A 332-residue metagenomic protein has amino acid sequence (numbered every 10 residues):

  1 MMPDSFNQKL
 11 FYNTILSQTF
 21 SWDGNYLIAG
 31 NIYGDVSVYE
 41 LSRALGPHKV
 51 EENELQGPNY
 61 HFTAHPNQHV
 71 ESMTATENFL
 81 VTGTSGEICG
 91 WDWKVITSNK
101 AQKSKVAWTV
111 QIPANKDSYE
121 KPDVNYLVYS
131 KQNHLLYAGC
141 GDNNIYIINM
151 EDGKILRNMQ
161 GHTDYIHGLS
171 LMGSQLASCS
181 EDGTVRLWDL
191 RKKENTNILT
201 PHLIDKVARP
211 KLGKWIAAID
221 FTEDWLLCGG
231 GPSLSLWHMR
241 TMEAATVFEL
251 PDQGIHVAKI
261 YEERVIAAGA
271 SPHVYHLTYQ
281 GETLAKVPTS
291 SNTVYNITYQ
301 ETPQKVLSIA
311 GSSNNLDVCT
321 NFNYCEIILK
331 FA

Functional and structural regions predicted by a protein language model:
M1-S98, Q132, T222, L227: Eukaryote-specific detector of the first structured module of a protein
S5-F6, T14, E194-N197, P201-A332: Structured C-terminal portions of repeat-based eukaryotic scaffold domains
F6-L10, H48-L55, N59-H65, K100-Y119 (+6 more regions): Short C-terminal beta-strands that terminate individual repeats in beta-propeller domains, predominantly WD40 blades
Y12-F20, P66-A75, P113-Y129, D164-L171 (+3 more regions): Canonical WD40 repeat/beta-propeller blade segments in eukaryotic WD-repeat proteins
L27, L80, L136, L176 (+3 more regions): Hydrophobic beta-strand positions that form the internal "hydrophobic ladder" of WD40/Gbeta-like beta-propeller blades
G30-Y33, G83-G86, W93, Q132 (+6 more regions): Conserved strand-to-loop turn within each blade of WD40 beta-propeller repeats
V36-E40, I88-K94, I145-N149, V185-R191 (+3 more regions): WD40-repeat beta-propellers
E40-V50, D92-A101, L190-E194, E282-L284 (+1 more regions): Short loop/turn segments immediately following beta-strands, especially the blade-tip and inter-blade linker loops
